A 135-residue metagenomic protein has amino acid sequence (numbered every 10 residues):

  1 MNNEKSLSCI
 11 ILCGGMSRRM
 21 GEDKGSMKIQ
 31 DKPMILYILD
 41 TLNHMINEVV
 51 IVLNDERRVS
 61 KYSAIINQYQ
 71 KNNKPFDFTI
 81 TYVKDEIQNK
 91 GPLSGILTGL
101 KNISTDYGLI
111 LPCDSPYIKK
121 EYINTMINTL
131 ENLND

Functional and structural regions predicted by a protein language model:
N2-D135: Nucleotide and nucleotide-moiety/phosphate-recognizing core
